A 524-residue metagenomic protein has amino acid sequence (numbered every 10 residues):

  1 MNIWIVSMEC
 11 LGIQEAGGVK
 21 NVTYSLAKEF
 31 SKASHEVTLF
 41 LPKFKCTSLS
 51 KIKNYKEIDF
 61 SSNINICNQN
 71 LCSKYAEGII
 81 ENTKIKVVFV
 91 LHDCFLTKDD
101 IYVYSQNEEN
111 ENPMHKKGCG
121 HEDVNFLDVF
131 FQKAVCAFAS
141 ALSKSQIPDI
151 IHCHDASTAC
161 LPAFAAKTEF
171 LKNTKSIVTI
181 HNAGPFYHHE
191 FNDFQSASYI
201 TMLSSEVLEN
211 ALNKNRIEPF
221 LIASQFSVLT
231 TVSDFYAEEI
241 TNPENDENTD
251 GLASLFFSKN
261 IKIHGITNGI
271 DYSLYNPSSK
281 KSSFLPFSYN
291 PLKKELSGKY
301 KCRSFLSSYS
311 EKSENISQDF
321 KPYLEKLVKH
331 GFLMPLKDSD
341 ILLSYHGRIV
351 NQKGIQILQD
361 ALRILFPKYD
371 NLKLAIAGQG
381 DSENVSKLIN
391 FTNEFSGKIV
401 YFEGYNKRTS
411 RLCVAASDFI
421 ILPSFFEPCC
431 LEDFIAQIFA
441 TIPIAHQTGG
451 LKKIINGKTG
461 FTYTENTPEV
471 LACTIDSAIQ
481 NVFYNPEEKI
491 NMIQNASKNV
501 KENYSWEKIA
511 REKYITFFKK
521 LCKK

Functional and structural regions predicted by a protein language model:
M1-K524: Catalytic cores of nucleotide-sugar-dependent glycosyltransferases that transfer UDP/GDP/TDP-activated
